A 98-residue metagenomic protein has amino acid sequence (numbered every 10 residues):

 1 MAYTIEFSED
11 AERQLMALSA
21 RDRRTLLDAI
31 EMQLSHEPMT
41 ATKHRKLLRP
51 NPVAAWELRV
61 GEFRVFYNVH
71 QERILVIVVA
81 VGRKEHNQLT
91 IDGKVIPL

Functional and structural regions predicted by a protein language model:
M1-I30: Arg/Lys-rich, positively charged N-terminal/basic patches that mediate binding to nucleic acids
A2, E9, R24, V60-F63 (+1 more regions): Enriched for short, Lys/Arg-rich terminal
R13-M16, R24, M32, K46 (+2 more regions): Intrinsic-disorder/low-complexity peptide segments enriched for small residues
L15-S19, E57-R59, N68-H70: Short histidine-centered beta-strand/loop micro-motifs that create catalytic or ligand/metal-coordination sites
M16-A17, L26, P38, E57 (+1 more regions): Helix-centric, low-specificity signal for extended rod-like, repetitive segments
M32-E57: A short, surface-exposed loop/turn module that caps and links secondary-structure elements
